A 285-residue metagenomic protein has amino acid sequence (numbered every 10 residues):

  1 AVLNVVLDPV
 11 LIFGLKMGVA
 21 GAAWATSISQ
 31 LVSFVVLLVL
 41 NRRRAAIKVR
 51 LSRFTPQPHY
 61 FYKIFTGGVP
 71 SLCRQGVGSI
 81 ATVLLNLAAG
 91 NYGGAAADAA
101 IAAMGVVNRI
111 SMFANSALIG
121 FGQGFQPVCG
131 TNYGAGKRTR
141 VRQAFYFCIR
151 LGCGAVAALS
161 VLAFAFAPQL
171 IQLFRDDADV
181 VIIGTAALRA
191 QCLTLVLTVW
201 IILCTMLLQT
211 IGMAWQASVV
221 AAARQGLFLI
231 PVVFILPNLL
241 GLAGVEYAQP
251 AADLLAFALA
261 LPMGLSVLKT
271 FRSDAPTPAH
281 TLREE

Functional and structural regions predicted by a protein language model:
A1, S27, S71-S79, N91 (+8 more regions): Residue-level hotspots within the lipid-embedded alpha helices of multi-pass solute transporters
N4-D8, I12, A25, V232-V233: Small-residue (Gly/Pro/Ala) motifs that create kinks and tight helix-helix packing interfaces
L7-D8, L37, V69, A81 (+8 more regions): Hydrophobic/aromatic residues in alpha-helical transmembrane segments
V10-M17, G76-V107, F113, T131 (+2 more regions): Helix-terminus/linker motif at the lipid-water interface of multi-pass membrane proteins
G14-V69, C129-T194, I235-E285: Short alpha-helical transmembrane segments in multi-pass integral membrane proteins
V36, R53-L84, R109, F113 (+2 more regions): Hydrophobic faces of transmembrane alpha-helices in multi-pass small-molecule transporters and flippases across diverse
N86, I101-A167, T198-V220: Small-residue-rich hydrophobic transmembrane alpha-helices
V106-R109, A178-C204, I230-P231: Alpha-helical transmembrane segments of multi-pass membrane proteins
